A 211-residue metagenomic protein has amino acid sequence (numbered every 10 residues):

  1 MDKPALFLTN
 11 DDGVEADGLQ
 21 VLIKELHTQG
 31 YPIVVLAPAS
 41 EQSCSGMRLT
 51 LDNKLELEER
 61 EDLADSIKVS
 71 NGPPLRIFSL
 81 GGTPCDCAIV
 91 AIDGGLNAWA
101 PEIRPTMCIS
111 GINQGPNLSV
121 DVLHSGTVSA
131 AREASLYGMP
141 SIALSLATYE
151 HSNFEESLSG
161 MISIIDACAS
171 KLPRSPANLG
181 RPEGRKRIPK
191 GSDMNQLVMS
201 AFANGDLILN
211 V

Functional and structural regions predicted by a protein language model:
D2, L6-T9, A16-E102: A cross-family phosphate/adenosyl-ligand binding-site feature
N10-D12, I112: DG-centered beta-turn motif at the end of beta-strands
E25, A130-S135: Hydrophobic/aromatic ligand-binding patch that stacks against planar heteroaromatic rings of cofactors or nucleotides
Q29, G94-A98, G115, I164-S175: Change "in soluble alpha/beta enzymes" to "in soluble alpha/beta proteins
P116-S125: Glycine/threonine-rich flexible loop motifs
D121, S135-S157: Glycine-rich phosphate/pyrophosphate-binding loops and their adjacent beta-strand/loop elements at enzyme active sites
E155-V211: Electrostatically charged, flexible surface regions
